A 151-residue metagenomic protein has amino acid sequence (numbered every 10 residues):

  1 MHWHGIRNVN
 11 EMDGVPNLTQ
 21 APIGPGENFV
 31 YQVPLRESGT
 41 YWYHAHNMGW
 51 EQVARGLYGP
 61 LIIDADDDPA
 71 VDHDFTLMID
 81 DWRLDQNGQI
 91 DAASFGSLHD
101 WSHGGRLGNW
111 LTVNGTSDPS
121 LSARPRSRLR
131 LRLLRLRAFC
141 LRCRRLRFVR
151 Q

Functional and structural regions predicted by a protein language model:
M1-D68, C140-Q151: Histidine- and aromatic-enriched segments that form or immediately flank copper-ligand environments
P22, V30-P34, P60-I62, T76-M78 (+3 more regions): Generic structural detector for well-ordered beta-strands
G24-G26, D72, R126: Solvent-exposed, conformationally flexible loop/turn segments
D66-T76: Surface-exposed, non-catalytic interaction/assembly patches
D74-S127, L134: Acidic-aromatic/histidine active-site loop/patch
